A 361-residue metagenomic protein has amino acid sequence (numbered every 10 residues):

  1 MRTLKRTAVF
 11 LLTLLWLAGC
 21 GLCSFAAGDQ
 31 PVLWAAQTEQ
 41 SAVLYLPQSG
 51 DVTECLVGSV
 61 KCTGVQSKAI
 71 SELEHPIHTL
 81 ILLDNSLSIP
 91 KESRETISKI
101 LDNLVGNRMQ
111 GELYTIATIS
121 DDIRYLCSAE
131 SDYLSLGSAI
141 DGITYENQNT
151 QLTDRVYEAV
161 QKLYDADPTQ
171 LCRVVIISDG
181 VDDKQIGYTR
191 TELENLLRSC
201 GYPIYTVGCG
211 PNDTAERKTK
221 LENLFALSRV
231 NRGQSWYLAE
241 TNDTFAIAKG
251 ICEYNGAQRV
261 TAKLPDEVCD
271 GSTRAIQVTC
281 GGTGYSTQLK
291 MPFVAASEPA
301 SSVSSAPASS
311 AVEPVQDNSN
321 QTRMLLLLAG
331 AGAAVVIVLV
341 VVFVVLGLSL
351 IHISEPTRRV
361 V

Functional and structural regions predicted by a protein language model:
C20-G28: Sec-dependent signal peptide cleavage junction
A27-L80, L87-R94: Acidic, polar low-complexity linker/tail segments
E72-A129, L152-A159, R173-S178: Von Willebrand factor
D121-I123, S128-I204, G233: Exposed acidic/Ser/Thr-rich ligand/metal-binding surfaces
G180-V230, L238, A248-G250: VWA/integrin I-like adhesion module and closely mimicked acidic/polar interface patches used
R229, A239-V303: C-terminal "exit" segments of structured domains
V294-L327: Short, aromatic-rich amphipathic segments at membrane interfaces that lie adjacent to a transmembrane helix or signal
I351-V361: Single conserved hydrophobic/aromatic residue that forms the stacking wall/gate of nucleotide- or nucleobase-binding
